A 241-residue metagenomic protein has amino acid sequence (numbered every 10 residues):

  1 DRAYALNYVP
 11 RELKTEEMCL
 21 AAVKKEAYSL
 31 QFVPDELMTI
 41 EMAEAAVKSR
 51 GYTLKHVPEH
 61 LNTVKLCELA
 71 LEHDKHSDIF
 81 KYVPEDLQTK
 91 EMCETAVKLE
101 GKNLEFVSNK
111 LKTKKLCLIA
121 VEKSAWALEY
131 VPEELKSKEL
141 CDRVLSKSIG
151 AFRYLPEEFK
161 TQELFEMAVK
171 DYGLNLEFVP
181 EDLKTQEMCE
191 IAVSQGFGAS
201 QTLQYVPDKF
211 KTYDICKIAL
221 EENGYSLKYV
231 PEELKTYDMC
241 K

Functional and structural regions predicted by a protein language model:
D1-K241: Non-catalytic tandem-repeat scaffold regions and their flanking low-complexity/translocation tails
